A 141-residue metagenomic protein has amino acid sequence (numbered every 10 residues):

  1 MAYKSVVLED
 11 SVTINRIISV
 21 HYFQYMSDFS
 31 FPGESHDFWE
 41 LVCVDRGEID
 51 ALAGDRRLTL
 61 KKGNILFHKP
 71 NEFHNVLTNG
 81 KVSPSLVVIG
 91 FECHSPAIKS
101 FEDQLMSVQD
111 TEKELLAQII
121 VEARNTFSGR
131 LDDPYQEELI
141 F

Functional and structural regions predicted by a protein language model:
M1-T59, E72, L116: Generic protein-terminus/edge-of-domain signal
R16, V82, T111-L115: Alpha-helical structural motif
Q24, G90-E92, Q109: Residues at the C-termini of beta-strands that transition into short coil/loop
R46, K81, V121: ATP/adenylate-binding site constellation spanning eukaryotic-like Ser/Thr protein kinases, ABC-transporter
G63-N64: Loop/turn positions that initiate beta-strands
N71-K99, D103: Ligand-binding loop in jelly-roll beta-barrel domains
I98-F141: Amphipathic alpha-helical segments enriched in hydrophobic/aromatic residues interleaved with Lys/Arg
